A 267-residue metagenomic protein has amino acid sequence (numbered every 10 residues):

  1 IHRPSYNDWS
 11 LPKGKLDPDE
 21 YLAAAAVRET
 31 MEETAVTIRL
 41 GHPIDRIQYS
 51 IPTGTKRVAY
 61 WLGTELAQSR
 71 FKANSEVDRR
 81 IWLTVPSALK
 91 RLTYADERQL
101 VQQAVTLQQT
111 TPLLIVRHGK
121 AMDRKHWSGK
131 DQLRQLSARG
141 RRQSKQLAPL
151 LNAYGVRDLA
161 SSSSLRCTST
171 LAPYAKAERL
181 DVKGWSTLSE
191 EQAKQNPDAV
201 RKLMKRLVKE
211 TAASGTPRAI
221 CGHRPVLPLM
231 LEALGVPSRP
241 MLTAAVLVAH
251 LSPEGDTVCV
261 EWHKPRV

Functional and structural regions predicted by a protein language model:
I1-T37, W127-R134: Conserved Nudix-box catalytic region and its N-terminal flanking loop in Nudix hydrolases and closely related
P4-S5, V260-V267: Short, solvent-exposed aromatic-acidic interface loops
N7-D8, R70-D123, W127, Q132 (+2 more regions): Nudix hydrolase/Nudix homology domain
G14, A25, T110-Q195, R201 (+2 more regions): Active-site-proximal alpha-helix that buttresses catalytic centers in soluble enzyme cores
L16-H42, R46-V101: Unchanged
T55-W61, P112, A245-L247: Short beta-strand micro-motifs in enzyme catalytic cores
N196-S214: A short, acidic, amphipathic alpha-helical segment used as a generic capping/interface helix at domain edges
G235-C259: Domain-level recognition of soluble alpha/beta enzyme cores, biased toward histidine phosphatases/phosphomutases
